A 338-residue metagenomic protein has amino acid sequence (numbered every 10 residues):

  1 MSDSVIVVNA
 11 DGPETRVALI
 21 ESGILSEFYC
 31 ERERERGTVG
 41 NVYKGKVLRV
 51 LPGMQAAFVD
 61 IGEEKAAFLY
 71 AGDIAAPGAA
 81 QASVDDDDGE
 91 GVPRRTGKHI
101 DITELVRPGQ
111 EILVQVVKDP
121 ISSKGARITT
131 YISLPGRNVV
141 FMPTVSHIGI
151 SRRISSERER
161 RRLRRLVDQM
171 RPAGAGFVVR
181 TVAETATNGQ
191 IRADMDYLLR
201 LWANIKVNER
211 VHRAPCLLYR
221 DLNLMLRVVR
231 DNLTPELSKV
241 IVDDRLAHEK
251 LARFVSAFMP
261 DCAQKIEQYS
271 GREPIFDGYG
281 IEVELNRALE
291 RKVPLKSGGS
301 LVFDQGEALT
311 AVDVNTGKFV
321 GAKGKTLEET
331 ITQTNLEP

Functional and structural regions predicted by a protein language model:
M1-P338: DE-rich acidic low-complexity regions and acidic surface loops
